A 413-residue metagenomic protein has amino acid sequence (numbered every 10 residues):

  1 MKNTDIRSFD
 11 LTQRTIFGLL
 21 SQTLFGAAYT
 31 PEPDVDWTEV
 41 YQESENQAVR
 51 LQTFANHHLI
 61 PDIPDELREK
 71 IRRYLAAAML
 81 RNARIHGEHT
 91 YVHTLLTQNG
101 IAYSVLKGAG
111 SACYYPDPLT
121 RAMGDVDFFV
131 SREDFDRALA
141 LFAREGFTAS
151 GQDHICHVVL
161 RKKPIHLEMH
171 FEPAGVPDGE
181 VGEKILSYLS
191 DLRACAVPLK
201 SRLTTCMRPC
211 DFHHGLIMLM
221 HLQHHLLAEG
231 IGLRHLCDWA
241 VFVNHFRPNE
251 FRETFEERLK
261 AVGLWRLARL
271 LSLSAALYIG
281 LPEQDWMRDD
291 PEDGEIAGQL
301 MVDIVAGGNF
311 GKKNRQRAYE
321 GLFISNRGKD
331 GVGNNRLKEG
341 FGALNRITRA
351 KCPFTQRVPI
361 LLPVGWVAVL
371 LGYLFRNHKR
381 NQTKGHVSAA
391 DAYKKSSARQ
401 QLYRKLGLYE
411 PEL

Functional and structural regions predicted by a protein language model:
K2-G124, V130-L413: Conserved NTP-donor binding/palm subdomain of two-metal-ion nucleotidyltransferases/polymerases, i.e., the charged
